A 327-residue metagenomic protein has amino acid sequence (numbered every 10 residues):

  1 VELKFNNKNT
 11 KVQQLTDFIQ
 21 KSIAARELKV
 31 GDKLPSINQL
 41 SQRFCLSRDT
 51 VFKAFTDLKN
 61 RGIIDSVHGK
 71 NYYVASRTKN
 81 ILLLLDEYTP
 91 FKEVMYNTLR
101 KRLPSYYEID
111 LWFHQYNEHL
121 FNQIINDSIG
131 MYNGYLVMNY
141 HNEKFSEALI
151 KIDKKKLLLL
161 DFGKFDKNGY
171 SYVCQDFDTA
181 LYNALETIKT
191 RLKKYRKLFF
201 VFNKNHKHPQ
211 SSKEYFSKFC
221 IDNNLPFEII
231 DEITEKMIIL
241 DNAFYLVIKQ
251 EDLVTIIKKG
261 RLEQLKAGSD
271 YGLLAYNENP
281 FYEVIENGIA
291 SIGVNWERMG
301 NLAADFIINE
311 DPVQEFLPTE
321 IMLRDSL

Functional and structural regions predicted by a protein language model:
V1-R43: Extreme N-terminal segment that seeds HTH/winged-HTH DNA-binding domains in transcriptional regulators
K29-S66: N-terminal helix-turn-helix
I37, K53, R61, D65-H68 (+2 more regions): Amphipathic helical "hinge" segments at domain boundaries
L82, M131-Y140, K197-N203, D241-Q250 (+1 more regions): Periplasmic-binding protein-like
H141-T179, N277-N287: Flexible loop/hinge segments that line or gate small-molecule binding clefts
G163-F199, L253, I292-P312: Hydrophobic alpha-helical segments within soluble ligand-binding/sensing domains
N183-I221, E315-L327: An alpha-beta-alpha
L240-F244, Q250-L327: Flexible loop/turn connectors
